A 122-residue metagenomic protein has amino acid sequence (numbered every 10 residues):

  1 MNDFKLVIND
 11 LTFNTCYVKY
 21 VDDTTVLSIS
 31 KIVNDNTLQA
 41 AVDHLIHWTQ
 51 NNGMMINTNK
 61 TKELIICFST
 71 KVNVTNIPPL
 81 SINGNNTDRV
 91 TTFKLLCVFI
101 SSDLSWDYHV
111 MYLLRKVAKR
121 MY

Functional and structural regions predicted by a protein language model:
M1, L38-A41, V117-R120: Hydrophobic alpha-helical membrane-association signature
M1-V26: Active-site palm subdomain of RNA-directed nucleic acid polymerases
K5, I46-Q50, A118-Y122: Structural signal for well-ordered, non-membrane alpha-helices
L11-N14, Q50-T58: Surface-exposed helix-capping loop/turn segments at secondary-structure junctions
T24-Q50, K71: Catalytic palm subdomain of template-directed nucleic-acid polymerases, centered on the conserved carboxylate motif
L27-K31, L80, S102-D103: Short, conserved non-catalytic motifs in the polymerase core
M55-T91: Short, conserved micro-motifs composed of acidic
N85-Y122: Basic, alpha-helical interaction scaffolds
